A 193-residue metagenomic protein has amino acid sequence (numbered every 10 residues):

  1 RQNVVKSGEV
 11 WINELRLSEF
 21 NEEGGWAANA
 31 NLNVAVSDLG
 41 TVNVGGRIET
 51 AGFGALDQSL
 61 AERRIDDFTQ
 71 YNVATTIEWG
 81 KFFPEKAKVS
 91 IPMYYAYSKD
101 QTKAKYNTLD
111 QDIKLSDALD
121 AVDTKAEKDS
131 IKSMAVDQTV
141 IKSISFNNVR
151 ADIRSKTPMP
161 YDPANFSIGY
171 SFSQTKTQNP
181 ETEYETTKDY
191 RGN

Functional and structural regions predicted by a protein language model:
R1-N193: Exposed, low-structure sequence patches enriched in small/polar residues
